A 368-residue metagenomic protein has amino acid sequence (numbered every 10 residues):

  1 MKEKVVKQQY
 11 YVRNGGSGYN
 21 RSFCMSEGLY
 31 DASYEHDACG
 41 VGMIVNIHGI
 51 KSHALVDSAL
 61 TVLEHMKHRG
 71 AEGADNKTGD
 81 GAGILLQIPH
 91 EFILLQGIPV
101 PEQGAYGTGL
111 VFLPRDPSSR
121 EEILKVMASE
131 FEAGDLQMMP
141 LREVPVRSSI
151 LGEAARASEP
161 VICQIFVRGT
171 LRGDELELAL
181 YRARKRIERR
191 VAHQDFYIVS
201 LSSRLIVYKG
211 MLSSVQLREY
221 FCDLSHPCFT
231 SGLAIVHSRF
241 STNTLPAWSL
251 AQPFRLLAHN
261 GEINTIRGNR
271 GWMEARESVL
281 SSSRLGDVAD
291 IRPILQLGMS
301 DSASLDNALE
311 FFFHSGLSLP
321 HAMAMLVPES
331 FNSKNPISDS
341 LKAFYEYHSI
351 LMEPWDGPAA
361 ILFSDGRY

Functional and structural regions predicted by a protein language model:
K2-Y368: Conserved short alpha-helical segments that host acidic/polar catalytic motifs at enzyme active sites
